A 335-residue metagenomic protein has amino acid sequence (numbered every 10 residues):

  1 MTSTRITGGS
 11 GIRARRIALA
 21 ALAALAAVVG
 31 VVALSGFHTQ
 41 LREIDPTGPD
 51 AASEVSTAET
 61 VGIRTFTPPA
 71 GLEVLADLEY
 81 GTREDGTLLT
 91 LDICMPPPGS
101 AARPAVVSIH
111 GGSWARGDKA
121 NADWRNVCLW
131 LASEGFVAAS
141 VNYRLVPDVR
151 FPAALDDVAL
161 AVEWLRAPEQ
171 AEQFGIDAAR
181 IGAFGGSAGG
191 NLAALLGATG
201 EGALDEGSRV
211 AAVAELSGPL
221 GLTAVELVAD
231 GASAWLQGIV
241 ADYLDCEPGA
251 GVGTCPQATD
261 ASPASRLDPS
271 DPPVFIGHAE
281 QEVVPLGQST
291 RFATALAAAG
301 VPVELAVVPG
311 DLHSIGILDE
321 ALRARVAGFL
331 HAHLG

Functional and structural regions predicted by a protein language model:
M1-I12: Terminal targeting segments of Actinobacterial cell-envelope proteins
R16-A18, L22-G335: Alpha/beta-hydrolase superfamily serine-hydrolase fold, recognizing
